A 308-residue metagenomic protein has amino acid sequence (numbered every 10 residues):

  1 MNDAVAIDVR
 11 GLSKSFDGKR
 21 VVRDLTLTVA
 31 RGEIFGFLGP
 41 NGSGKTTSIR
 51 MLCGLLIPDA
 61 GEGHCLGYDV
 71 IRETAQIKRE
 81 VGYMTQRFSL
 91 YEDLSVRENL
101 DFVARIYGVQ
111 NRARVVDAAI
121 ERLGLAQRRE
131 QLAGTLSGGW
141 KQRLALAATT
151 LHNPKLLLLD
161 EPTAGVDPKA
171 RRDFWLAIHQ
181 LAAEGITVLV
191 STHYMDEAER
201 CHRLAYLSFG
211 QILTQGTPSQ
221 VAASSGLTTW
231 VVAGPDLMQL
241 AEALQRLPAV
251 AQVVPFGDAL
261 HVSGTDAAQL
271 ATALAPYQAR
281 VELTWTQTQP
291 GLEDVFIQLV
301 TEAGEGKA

Functional and structural regions predicted by a protein language model:
G61-R72, Q76-I77: Conserved ABC transporter NBD signature motif
D93, L132-L136: Conserved ABC ATPase signature
D101, R105-R128: Conserved ABC ATPase "signature" region
L157-D160: Catalytic Walker B motif of ABC-type/P-loop ATPase nucleotide-binding domains
L176-T265: ABC transporter nucleotide-binding domain
S263-A308: C-terminal coupling/interaction segments
